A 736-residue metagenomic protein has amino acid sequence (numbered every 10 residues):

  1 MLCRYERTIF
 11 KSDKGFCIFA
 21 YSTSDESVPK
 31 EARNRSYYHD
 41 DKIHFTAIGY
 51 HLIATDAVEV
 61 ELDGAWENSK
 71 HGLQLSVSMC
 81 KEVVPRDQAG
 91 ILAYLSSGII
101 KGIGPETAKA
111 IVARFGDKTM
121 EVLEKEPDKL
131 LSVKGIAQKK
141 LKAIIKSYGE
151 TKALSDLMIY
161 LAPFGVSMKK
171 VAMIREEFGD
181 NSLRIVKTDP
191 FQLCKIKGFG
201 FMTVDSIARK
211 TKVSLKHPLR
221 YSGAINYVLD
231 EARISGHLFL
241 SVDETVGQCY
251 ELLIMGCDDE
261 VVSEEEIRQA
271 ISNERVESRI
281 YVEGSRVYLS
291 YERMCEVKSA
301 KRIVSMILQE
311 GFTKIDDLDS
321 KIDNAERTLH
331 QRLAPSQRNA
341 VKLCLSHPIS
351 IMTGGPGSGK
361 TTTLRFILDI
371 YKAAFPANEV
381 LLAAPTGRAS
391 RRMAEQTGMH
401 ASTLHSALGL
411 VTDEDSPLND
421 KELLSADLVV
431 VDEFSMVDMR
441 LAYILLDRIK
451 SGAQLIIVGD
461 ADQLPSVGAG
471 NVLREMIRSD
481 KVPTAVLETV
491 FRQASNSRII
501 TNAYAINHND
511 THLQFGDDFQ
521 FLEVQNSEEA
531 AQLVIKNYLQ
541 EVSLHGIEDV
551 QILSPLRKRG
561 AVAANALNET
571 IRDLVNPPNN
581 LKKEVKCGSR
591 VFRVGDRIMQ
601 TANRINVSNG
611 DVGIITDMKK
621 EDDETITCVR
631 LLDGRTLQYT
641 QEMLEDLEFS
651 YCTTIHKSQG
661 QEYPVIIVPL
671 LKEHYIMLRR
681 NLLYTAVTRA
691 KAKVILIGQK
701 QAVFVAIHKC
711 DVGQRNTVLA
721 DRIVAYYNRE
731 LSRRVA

Functional and structural regions predicted by a protein language model:
M1-D316, A736: Accessory, non-ATPase domains that flank or precede helicase/AAA+ motor cores in DNA-metabolism machines
A54-V58, L423, F592, V607: Short, well-ordered loop/turn sites that connect or cap secondary structure elements
I99, S132, K195, G354 (+3 more regions): The Walker A (P-loop) glycine that initiates the GxxxxGKT/S ATP-binding motif of P-loop NTPases
H330-S346: N-terminal pre-P-loop "Q-motif" helix
S346, F366, I370, A374-F375 (+9 more regions): Conserved helicase motor core of SF1/SF2 NTP-dependent helicases
I351-A394, V458, F519-N526, Y538-R559: Conserved RecA-like ASCE P-loop NTPase motor core of nucleic-acid helicases/translocases
A461-N606, T616, Y726, R733-V735: Conserved helicase motor core of P-loop NTPases
D611-D622, I626-A736: C-terminal accessory regions
